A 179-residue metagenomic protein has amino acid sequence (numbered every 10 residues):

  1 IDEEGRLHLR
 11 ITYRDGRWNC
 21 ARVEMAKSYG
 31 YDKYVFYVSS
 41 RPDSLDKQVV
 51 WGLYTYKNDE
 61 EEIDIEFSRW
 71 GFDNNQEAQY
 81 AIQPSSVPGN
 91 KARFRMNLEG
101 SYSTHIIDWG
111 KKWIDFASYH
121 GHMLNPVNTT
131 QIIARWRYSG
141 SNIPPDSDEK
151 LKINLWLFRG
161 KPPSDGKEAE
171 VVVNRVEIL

Functional and structural regions predicted by a protein language model:
I1-R6: Extracellular glycan-recognition surfaces and repeat-rich motifs
L9-E77: Secretory/extracellular carbohydrate-interaction modules and structurally similar beta-sandwich "look-alikes"
N19-V23, P88-A92, R137-Y138: Short structured motifs
E24-Y34, R93-G100, D108, P144: Extracellular/lumenal carbohydrate-interaction signature centered on repeated Trp-anchored short motifs
F36, S101-W109, I114-S118: Short tryptophan-centered beta-strand motifs in secreted/extracellular beta-sheet-rich domains of glycan-recognition
S39-R41, D108-G110, L179: Solvent-exposed residues in well-ordered beta-strands and their adjoining turns, especially edge/terminal strands
N58-T104, W113, L155-G160: Glycine-aromatic-enriched beta-strand/loop faces of beta-sandwich-type recognition domains, especially lectin-like
W113-L179: Aromatic sugar-binding interfaces of carbohydrate-active proteins
